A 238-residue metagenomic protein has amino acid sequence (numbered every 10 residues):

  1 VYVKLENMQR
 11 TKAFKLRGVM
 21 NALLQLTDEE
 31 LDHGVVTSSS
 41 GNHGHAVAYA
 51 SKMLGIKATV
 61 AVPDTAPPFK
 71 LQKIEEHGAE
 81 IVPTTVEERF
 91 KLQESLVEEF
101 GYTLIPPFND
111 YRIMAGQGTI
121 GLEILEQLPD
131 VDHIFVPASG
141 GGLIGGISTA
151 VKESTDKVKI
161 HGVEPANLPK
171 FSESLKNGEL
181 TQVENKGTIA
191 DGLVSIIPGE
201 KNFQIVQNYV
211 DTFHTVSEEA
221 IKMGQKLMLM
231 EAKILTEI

Functional and structural regions predicted by a protein language model:
V1-I238: PLP-dependent amino-acid enzyme catalytic core
